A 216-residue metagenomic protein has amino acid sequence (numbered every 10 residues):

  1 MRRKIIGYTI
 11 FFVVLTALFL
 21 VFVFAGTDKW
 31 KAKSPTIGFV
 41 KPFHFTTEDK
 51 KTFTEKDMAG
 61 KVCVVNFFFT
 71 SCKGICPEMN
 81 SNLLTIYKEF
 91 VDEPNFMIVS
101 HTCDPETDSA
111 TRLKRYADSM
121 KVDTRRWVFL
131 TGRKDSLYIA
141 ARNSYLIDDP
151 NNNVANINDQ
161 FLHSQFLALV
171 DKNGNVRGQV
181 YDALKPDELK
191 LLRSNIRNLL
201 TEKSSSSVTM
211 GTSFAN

Functional and structural regions predicted by a protein language model:
M1-T46, E202, V208-N216: N-terminal targeting signals for export/organelle localization
V40-K41, C63, S164-F166: Short loop/turn microsegments at loop-to-beta-strand junctions
F43-V62, Y87-F90: A short beta-strand-turn-helix
F53-L83, V99: Short active-site neighborhood of thiol/selenol oxidoreductases, capturing the structured segment around
N95-D108, R125-L137: Thiol-based oxidoreductase modules, predominantly thioredoxin-like and allied folds used for disulfide exchange
K114-S164: Short, internal strand/loop/helix patches that form the active-site neighborhood or redox-interaction surface
N153-N216: Thiol-/selenol-based redox modules, centered on thioredoxin-like and closely related oxidoreductase domains
